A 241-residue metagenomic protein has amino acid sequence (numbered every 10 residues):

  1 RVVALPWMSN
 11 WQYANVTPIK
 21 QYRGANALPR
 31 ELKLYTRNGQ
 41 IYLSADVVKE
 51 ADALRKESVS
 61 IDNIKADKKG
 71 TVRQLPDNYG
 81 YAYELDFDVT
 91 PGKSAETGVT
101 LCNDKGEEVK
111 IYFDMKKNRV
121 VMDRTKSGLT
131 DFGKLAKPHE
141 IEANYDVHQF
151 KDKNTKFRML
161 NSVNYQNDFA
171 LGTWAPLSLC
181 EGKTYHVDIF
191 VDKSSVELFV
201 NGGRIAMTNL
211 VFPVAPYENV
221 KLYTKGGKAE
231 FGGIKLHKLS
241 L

Functional and structural regions predicted by a protein language model:
R1-L241: Beta-rich accessory regions
